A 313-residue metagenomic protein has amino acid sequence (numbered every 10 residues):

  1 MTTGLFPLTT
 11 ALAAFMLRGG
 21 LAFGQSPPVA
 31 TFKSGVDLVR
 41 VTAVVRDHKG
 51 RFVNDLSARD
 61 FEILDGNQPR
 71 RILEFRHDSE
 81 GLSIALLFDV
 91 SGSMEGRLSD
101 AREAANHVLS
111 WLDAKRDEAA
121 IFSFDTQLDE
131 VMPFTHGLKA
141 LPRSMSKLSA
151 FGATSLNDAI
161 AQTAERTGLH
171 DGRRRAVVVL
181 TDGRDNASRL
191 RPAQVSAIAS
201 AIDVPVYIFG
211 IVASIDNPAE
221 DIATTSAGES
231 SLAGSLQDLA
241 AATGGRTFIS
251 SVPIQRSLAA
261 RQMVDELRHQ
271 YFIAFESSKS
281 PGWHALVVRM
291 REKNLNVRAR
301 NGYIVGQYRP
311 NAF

Functional and structural regions predicted by a protein language model:
T2-T3, D216: N-terminal low-complexity segments that are often proline-rich with Ser/Thr-Pro
G4-G20: Bacterial N-terminal signal peptides
F23-F313: Scaffold/interface architecture of coatomer-like assemblies
